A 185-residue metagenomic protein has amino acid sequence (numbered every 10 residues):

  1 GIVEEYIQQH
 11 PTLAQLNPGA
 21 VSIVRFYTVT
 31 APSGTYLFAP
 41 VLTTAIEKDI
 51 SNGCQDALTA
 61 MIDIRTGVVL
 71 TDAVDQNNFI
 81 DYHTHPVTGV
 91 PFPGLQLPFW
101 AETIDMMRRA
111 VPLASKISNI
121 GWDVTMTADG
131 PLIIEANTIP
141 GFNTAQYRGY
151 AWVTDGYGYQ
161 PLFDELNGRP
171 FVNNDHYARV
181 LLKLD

Functional and structural regions predicted by a protein language model:
I2-G19, A31, F38-A39, T43-T127: A long amphipathic alpha-helix within ATP-dependent nucleotide-binding catalytic cores
V29-G34, G53-A57, R65-L70, Y147-T154 (+1 more regions): Short, surface-exposed, polar/charged, turn-prone segments marking secondary-structure boundaries
S33, E47, G141-N143: Generic "edge-of-domain/loop-turn" microfeature
Y36-F38, L132: Short beta-strand segments
Y82-R108, P112-I117, M126-D185: C-terminal active-site "lid" helix and adjoining low-complexity regulatory extension at the edge of ATP-using catalytic
